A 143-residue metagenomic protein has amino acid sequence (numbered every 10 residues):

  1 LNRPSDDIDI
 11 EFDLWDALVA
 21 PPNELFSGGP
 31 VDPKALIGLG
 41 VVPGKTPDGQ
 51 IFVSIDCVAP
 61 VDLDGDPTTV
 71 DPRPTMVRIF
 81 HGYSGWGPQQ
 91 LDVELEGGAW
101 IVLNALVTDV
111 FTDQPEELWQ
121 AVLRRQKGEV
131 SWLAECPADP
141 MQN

Functional and structural regions predicted by a protein language model:
L1-F80, S84-N143: A short aromatic-anchored loop/beta-hairpin motif
